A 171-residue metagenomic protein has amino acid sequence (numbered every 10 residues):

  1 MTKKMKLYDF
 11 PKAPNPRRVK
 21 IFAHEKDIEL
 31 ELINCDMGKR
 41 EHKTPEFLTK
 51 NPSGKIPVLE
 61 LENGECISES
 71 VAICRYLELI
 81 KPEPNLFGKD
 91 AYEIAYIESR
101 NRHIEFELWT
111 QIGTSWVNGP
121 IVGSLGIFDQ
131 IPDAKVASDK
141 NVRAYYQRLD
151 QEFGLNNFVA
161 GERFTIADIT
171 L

Functional and structural regions predicted by a protein language model:
M1-V136: GST-like domain detector, emphasizing the conserved glutathione-binding G-site in the N-terminal thioredoxin-like
R18, Y96, N141-Y145, T170: Charged catalytic carboxylate motif
K39, E78, D150-Q151, N156: Short, functionally important structural connectors and interaction interfaces within domains
E65, A137-N141, I166: A generic short alpha-helical patch detector that favors 3-5-residue windows in or near N-terminal regions
E83, Q151-R163: Surface-exposed helix-capping loop/turn segments at secondary-structure junctions
G113, V159-L171: GST superfamily/GST-like fold recognition
A134-F153: Amphipathic alpha-helical packing segments from all-alpha helical-bundle domains
